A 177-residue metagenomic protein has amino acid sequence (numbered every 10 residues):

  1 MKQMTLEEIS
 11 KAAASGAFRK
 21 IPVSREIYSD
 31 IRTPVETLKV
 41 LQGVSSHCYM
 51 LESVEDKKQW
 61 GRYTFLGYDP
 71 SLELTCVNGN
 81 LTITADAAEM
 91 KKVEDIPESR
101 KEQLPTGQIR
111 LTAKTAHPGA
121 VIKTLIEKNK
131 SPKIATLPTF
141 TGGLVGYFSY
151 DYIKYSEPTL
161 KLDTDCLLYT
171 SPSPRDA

Functional and structural regions predicted by a protein language model:
M1-V77: An N-terminal JmjN-like helical accessory module and its immediate linker preceding a catalytic domain
Q42, L137, L167-L168: Solvent-exposed alpha-helices and their adjacent loops that cap or buttress functional pockets in soluble metabolic
Q59-G61, I83-A85, Y152-P158: Short helix/loop capping segments that flank catalytic or ligand/cofactor-binding pockets
D69-S71, T75-G143, Y147: Glycine-rich, N-terminal phosphate-binding loop and its surrounding beta-alpha-beta segment
P138-T164: Extended, Lys/Arg-enriched charged tracts that mediate electrostatic binding to polyanionic substrates
Y169-P174: Conserved small/polar residues in nucleotide/adenosyl-binding loops
